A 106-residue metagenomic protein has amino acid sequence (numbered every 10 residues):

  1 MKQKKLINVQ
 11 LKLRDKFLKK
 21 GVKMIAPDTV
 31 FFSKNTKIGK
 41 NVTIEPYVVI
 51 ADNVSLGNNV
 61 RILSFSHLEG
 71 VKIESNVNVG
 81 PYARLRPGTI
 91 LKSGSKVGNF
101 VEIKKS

Functional and structural regions predicted by a protein language model:
M1-V30, K37: Conserved alpha/beta core of the MobA/IspD/sugar-nucleotide pyrophosphorylase nucleotidyltransferase superfamily
K23-S106: Structural signal for interior beta-strand "rungs" in well-ordered beta-sheet cores of soluble enzyme domains
